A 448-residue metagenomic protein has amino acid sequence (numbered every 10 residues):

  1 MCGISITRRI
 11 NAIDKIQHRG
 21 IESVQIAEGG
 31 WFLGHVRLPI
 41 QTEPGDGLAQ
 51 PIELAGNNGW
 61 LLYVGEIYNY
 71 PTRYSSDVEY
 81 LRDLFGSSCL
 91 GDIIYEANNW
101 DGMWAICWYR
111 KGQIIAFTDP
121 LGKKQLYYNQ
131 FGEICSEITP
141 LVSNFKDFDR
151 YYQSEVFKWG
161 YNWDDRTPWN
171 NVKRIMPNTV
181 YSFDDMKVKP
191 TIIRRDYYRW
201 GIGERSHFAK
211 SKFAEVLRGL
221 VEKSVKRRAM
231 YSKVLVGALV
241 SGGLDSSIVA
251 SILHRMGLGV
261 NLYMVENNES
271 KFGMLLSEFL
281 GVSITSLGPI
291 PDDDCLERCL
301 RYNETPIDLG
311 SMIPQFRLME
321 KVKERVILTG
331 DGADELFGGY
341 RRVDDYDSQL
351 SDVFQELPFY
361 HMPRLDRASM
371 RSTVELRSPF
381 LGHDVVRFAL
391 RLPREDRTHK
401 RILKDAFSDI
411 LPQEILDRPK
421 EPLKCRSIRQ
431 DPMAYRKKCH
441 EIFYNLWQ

Functional and structural regions predicted by a protein language model:
M1-R298, R325, E414: Cysteine-centered catalytic environments shared across enzyme families
H18-I26, I93, S311-Q315, T398-K404: A short, aromatic/hydrophobic, helix- or strand-capping loop or linear motif that either lines the entrance/gate
D77, W100, D149, F213 (+10 more regions): Hydrophobic (often cysteine-bearing) scaffold residues that line and stabilize catalytic clefts of nucleotide/cofactor
Y80-D83, S154-N162, P314-R317, P363 (+1 more regions): Short, hydrophobic/amphipathic alpha-helical patches that form generic packing surfaces within helical domains
N170-V172, M176, S311, V326-T329 (+2 more regions): Adenosyl-5′-phosphate
E269-M319, R341-D347, V374, L390-E395: ATP-dependent adenylate-handling ligase core
M319-K323, G330: Active-site nucleotide-sugar/metal-binding loop of Leloir-type enzymes
